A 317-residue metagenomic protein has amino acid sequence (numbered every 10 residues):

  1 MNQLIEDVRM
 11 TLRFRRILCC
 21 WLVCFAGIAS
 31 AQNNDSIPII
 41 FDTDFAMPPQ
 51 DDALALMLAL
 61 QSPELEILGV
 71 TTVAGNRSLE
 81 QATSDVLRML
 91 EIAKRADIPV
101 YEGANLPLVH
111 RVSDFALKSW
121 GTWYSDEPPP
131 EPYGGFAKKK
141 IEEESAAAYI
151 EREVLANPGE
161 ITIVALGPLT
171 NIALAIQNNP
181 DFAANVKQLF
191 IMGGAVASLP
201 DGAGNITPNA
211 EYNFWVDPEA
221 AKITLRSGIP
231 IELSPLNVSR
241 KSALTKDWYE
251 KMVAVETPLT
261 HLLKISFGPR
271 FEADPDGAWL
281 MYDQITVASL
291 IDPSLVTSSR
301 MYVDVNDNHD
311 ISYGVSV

Functional and structural regions predicted by a protein language model:
L4-L18: Bacterial N-terminal signal peptides that target proteins for export
M10-T11, S30-S36: Extreme N-terminus of proteins, especially the signal/transit-peptide cleavage junction and the first residues
L22-S30: Hydrophobic h-region of N-terminal signal peptides that target proteins for export in Gram-negative bacteria
N33-R88, R95-A96, S125-P235, S239 (+1 more regions): Active-site histidine-anchored catalytic micro-motif
N34-I39, L54-I67, Y212-W215, E219-V317: Conformational coupling and interaction surfaces
V86-M89, L117-S119, E250-M252: Short, hinge-like loop/turn segments at secondary-structure boundaries
I98-A137: Surface-exposed loop and adjacent secondary-structure segments within mature catalytic domains
R111-F115, G202, T245-D247: Short aromatic-enriched loop/helix-cap "lid" or pocket-rim segments at secondary-structure transitions that line
